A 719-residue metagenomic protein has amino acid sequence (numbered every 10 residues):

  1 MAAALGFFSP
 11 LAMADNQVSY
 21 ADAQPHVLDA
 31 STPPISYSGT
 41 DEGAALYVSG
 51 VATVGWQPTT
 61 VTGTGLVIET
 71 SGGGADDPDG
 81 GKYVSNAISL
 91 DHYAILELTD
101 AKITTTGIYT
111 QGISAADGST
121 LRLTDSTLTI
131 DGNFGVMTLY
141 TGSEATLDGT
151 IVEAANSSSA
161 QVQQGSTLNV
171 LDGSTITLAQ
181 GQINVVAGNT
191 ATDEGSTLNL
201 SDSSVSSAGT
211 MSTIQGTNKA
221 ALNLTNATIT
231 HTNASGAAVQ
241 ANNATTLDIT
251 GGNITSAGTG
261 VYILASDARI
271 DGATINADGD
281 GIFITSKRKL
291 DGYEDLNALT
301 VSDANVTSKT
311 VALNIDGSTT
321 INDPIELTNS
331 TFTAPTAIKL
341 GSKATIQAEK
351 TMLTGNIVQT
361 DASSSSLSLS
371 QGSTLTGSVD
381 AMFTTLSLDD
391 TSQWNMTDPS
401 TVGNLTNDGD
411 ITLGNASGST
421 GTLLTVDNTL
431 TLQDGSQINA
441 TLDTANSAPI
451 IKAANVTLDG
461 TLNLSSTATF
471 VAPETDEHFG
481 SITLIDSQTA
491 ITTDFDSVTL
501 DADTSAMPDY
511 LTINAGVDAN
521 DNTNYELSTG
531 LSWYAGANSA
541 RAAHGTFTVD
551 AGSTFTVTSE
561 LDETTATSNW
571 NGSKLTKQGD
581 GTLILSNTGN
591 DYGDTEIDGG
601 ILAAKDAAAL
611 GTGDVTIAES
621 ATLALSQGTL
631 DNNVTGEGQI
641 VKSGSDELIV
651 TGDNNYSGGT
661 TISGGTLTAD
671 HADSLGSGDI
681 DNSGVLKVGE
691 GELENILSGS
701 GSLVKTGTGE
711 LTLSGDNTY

Functional and structural regions predicted by a protein language model:
M1-Y20, V27, G251, A265 (+8 more regions): Extracellular/surface-exposed low-complexity segments
M13-P78, L98, T529-T588, K642 (+2 more regions): N-terminal segments that cap or nucleate solenoid repeat domains
A14-S19, S38-T53, S71-D91, T106-A116 (+15 more regions): Extracellular beta-strand/beta-solenoid scaffold signature
Y20, H26-P33, Y37, V54-W56 (+26 more regions): All-beta strand scaffolds that present successive hydrophobic residues in beta-strands
D41-E42, Y109, G132, A234-S235 (+12 more regions): Surface-exposed loop/turn positions within long extracellular repeat scaffolds, especially the passenger domains
S89-D91, T106-I108, S114-A116, L123 (+12 more regions): Mature, Sec-exported extracytoplasmic domains of Gram-positive
L96-I103, I113-A115, L121-L128, A145-L147 (+40 more regions): Fold-core signature of tandem repeat domains
